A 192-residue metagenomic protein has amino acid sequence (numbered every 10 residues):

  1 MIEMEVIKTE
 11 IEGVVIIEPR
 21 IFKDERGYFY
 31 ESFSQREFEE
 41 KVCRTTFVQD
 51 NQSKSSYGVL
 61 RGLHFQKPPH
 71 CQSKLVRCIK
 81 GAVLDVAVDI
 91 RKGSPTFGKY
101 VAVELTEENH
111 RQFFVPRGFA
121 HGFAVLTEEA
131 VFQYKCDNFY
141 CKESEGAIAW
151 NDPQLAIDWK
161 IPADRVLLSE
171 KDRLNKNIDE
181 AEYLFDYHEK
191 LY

Functional and structural regions predicted by a protein language model:
M1-E108, T127-E129, C136-Y192: Non-catalytic, conserved peripheral segments adjacent to functional cores
F113, H121-L126: Short beta-strand His + acidic residue motifs that chelate non-heme Fe in jelly-roll/DSBH and cupin folds
